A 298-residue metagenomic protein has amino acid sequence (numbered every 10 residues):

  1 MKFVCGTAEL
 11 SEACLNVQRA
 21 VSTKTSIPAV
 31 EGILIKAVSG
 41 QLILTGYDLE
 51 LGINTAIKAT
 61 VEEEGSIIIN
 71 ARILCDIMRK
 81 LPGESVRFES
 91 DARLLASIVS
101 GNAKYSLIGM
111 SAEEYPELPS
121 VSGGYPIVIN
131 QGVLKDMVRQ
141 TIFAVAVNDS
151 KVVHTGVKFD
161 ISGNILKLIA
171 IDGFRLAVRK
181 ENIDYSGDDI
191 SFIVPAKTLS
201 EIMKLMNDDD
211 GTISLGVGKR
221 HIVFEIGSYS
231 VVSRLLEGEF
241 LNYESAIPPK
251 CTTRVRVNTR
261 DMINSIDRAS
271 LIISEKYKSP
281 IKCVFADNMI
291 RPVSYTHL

Functional and structural regions predicted by a protein language model:
M1-L298: Structural preference for solvent-exposed beta-strand-turn elements and adjacent flexible terminal/loop segments within
